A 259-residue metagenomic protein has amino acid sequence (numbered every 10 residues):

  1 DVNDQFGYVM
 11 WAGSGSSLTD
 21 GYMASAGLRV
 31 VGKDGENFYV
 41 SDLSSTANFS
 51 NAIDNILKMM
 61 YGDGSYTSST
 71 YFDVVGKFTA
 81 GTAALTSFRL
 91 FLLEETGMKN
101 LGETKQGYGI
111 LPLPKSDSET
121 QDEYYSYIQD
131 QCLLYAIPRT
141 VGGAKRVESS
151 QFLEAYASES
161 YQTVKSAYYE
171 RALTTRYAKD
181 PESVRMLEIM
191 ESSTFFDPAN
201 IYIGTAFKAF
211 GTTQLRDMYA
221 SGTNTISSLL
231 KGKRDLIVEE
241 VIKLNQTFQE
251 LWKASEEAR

Functional and structural regions predicted by a protein language model:
V2-G7, G62-G64, A80-A84, E103-G109 (+1 more regions): Loop/turn elements at helix/coil->beta-strand transitions in domains of secreted/extracellular proteins
V9-E36, Q129-P138: Periplasmic solute-binding protein
D20-T70: Glycine-centered hinge/linker elements that transmit conformational signals in sensory and ligand-binding systems
I53-L57, T79, S149-A157: Non-transmembrane alpha-helical segments in soluble domains of secreted/periplasmic/extracellular proteins
Y71-T86: Short helices/loops that flank or line small-molecule/ion binding pockets
F88-L93: Beta->alpha turn/N-cap motifs
N100-T175: Extracytoplasmic/periplasmic substrate-recognition and gating elements
R139, R146, S150, S160-R259: Conserved C-terminal helix/tail region of periplasmic/extracytoplasmic solute-binding proteins
